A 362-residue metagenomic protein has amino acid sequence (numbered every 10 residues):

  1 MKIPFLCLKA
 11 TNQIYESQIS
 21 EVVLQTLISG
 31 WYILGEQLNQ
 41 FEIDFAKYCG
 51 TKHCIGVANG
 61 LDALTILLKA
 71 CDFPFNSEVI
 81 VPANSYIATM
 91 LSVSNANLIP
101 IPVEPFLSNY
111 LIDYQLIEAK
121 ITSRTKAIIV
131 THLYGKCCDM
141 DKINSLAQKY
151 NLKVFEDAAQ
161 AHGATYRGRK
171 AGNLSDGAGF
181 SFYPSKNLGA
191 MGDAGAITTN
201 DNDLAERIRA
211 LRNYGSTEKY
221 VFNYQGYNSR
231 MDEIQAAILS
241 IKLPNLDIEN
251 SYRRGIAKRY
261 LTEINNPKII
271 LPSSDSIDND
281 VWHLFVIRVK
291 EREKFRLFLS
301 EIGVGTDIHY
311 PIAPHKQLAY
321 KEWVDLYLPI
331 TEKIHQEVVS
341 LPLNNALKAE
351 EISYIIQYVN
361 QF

Functional and structural regions predicted by a protein language model:
M1-W31, E36, P342: N-terminal "arm"/small-domain region of PLP-dependent enzymes with the aminotransferase-like
K9, E21, L38-I43, Y48-I55 (+8 more regions): PLP-dependent aminotransferase class I/II
G30-E78, L91-A96, P102-E104, R169: Phosphate-binding glycine-rich loop
F75, V81, P102, V154-E156 (+2 more regions): Hydrophobic residues in well-ordered beta-strands that form the structural core
S85-M90: Conserved coil-to-alpha-helix start sites within the AMP-binding
A96, K149-Y150, I302: Helix C-cap/helix->beta junction micro-motif
L98-N109, D307: Short beta-strand->loop structural element characteristic of the AMP-binding/adenylate-forming
S108-A190, A196-T198, S340: Active-site phosphate-binding strand-loop segment of PLP-dependent enzymes
